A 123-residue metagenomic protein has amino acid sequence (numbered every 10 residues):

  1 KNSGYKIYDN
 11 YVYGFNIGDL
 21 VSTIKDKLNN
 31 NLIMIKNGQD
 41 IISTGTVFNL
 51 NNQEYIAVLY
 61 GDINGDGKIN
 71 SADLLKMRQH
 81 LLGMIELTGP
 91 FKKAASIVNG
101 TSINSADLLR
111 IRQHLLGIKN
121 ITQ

Functional and structural regions predicted by a protein language model:
N2-Q123: Cellulosome-associated attachment modules in secreted, modular CAZymes
